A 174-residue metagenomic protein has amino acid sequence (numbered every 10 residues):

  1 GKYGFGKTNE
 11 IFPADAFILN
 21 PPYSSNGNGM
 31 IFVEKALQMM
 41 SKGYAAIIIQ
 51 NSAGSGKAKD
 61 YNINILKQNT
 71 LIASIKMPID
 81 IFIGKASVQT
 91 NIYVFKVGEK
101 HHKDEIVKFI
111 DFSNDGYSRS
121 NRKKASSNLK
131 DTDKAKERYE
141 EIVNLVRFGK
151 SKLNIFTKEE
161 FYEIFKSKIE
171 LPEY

Functional and structural regions predicted by a protein language model:
G1: Conserved P-loop NTPase catalytic core
G4-Y174: A conserved structural/catalytic subdomain of Rossmann-like adenosyl-cofactor enzymes
